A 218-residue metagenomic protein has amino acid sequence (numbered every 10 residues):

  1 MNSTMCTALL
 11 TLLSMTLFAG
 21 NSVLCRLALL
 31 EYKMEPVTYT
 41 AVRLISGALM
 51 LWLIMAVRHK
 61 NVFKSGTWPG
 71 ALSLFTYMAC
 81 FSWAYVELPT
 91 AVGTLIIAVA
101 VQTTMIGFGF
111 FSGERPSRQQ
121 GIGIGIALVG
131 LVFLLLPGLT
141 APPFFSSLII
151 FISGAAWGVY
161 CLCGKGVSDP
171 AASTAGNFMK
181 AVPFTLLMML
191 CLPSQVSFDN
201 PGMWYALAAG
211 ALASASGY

Functional and structural regions predicted by a protein language model:
M1-T38, L72, A79-C80, L139-G166 (+3 more regions): Glycine-/small-residue-enriched transmembrane alpha-helix faces in small-molecule transporters and effluxers
E31-K33, E87-L88, G113-R115, V167-P170: Helix-loop interface residues and adjacent transmembrane-helix termini in multi-pass membrane transporters, primarily
Y32-T76, T103-M105, A156-Y160, N177-L192: Transmembrane alpha-helices of multi-pass small-molecule transport proteins
T38-S46, S82-R115, S153: Specific alpha-helical transmembrane segments that line the substrate/conduction pathway and gating interfaces
L51, L74, P116-L136, S153 (+1 more regions): Hydrophobic transmembrane alpha-helices of multi-pass small-molecule transport proteins
M55-A98, I106, I126-F133, A211-Y218: Specific transmembrane alpha-helical segments of multi-pass solute transporters/efflux pumps, especially DMT/EamA
A79, G93-A100, G164-P183, S214-Y218: Helix-helix packing/entry segments at the starts of transmembrane helices
W83-A91, L136-F144, K165-G166, L192-N200: Membrane-interface helix caps and helix-loop-helix hairpins in membrane proteins
